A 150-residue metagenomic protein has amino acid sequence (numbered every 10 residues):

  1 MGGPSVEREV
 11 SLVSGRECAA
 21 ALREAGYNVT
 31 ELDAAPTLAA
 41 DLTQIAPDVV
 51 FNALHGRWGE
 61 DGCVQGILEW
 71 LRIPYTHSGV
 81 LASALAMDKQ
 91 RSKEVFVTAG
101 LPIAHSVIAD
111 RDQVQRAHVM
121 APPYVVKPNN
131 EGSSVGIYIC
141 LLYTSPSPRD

Functional and structural regions predicted by a protein language model:
M1-L81, L85-E94, T98, D110-A117 (+1 more regions): ATP-binding N-terminal substructure of ATP-dependent carboxylate-amine bond-forming enzymes
P36, N130, D150: Short, glycine/acidic-enriched loop or turn micro-motifs at the edges of active sites
F96-V97, M120-I137: ATP-grasp fold ATP-binding core
I103: Rossmann-fold dehydrogenase core element
A109, I137-L142: Short beta-strand-to-turn element immediately C-terminal to the catalytic PLP-Schiff-base lysine in fold type I
Y143-D150: Conserved small/polar residues in nucleotide/adenosyl-binding loops
